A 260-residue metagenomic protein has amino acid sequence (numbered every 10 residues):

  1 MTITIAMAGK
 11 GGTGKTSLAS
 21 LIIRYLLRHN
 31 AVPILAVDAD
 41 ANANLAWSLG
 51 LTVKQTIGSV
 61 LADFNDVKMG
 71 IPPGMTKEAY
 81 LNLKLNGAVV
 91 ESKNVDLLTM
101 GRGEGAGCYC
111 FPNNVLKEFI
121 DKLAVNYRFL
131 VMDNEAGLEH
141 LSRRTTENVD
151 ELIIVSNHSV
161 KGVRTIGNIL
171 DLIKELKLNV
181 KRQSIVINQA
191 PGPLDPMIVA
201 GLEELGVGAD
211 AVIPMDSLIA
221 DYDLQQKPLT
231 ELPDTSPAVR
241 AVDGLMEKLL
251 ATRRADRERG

Functional and structural regions predicted by a protein language model:
I3-A41: Walker A/P-loop phosphate-binding motif and the immediately C-terminal alpha-helix
T4, A36, V95-L97, A209-V212: Conserved beta-strand scaffold positions in the cores of enzyme catalytic domains, especially in NTP/NDP-utilizing
L21, Y25, S48, R144: Active-site signature of alpha/beta-hydrolase-fold catalytic machinery across serine- and Asp/Cys-nucleophile hydrolases
R28-E91: N-terminal phosphate/diphosphate-binding loop that engages ATP/GTP or pyrophosphate donors across diverse enzyme folds
A79-G87, E91, D96-M132: Cytosolic-facing regulatory segments adjacent to core modules
F111-M215, D221: Conserved catalytic-core segment of NTP-binding enzymes
Q225-S236: C-terminal boundary of histidine-terminating zinc-finger modules
A241-T252, D256: C-terminal alpha-helix
